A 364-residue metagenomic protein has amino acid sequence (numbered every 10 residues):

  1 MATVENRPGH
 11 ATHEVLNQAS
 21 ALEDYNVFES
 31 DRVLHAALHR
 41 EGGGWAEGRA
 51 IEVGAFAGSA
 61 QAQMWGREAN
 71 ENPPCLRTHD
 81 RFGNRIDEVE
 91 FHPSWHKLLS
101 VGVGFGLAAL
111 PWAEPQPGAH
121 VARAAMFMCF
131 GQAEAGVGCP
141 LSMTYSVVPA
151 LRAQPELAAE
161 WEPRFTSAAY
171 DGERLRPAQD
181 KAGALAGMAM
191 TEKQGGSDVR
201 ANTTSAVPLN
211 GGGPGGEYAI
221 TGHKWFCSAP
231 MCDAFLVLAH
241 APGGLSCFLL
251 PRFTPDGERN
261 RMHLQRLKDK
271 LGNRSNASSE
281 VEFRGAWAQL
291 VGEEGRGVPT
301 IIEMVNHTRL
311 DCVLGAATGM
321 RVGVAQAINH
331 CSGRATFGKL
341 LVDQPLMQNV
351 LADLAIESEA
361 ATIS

Functional and structural regions predicted by a protein language model:
M1-Q116: Extended, charge-enriched "interface" segments that sit outside catalytic cores
N84-E173, S228-A229, S358, T362: Internal helix-loop-helix
V147, M188, A206, I220-G222 (+4 more regions): Buried hydrophobic positions in well-ordered alpha/beta secondary-structure cores of metabolic enzymes
L157-T204, P208-L209, G213-G216: Internal maturation/activation junctions in enzymes
Q194-S197, F226-S228, H240, K270-A277: Short Gly/Pro-enriched turn/cap motifs at secondary-structure boundaries
G216-R261: A short core secondary-structure module
D256-E258, Q265, E280-T308, A325-D343: A glycine-rich, basic-preceded beta-loop-alpha segment at the flavin cofactor/substrate interface of flavin-utilizing
R309-S364: Extended amphipathic alpha-helical segments enriched in small hydrophobics
